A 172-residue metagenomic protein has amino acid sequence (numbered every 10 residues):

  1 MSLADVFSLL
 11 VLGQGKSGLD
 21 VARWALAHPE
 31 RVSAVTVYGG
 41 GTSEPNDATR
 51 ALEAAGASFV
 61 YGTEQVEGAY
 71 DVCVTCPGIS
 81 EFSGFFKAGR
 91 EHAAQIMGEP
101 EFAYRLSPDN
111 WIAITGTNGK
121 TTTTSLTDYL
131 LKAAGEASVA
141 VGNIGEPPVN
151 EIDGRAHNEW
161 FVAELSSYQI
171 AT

Functional and structural regions predicted by a protein language model:
M1-G98: N-terminal leader/targeting and accessory segments in enzymes
G68, P77, E81-T172: Phosphate-binding loop of NTP-binding sites
